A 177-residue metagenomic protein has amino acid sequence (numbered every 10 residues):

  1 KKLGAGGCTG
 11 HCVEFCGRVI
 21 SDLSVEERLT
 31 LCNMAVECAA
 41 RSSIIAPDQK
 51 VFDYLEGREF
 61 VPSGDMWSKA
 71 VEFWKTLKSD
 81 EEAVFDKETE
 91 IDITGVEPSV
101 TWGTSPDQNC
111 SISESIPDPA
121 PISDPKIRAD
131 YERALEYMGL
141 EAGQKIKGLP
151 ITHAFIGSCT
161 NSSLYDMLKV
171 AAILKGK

Functional and structural regions predicted by a protein language model:
K1-K177: Fe-S-dependent hydro-lyases/dehydratases of central metabolism
